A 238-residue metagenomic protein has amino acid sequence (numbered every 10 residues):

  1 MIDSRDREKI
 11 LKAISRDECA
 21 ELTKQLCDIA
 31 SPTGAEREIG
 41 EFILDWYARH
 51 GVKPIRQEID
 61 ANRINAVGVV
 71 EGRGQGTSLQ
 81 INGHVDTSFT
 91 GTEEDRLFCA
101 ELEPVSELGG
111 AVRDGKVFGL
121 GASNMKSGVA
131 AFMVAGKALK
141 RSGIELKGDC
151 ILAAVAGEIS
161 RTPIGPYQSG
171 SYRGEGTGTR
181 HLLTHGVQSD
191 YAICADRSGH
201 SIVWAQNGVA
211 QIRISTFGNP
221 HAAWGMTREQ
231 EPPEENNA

Functional and structural regions predicted by a protein language model:
I2-T92, R96-F98: N-terminal helical capping/dimerization or prosegment-like subdomains of hydrolases acting on amide or phosphate bonds
I55, L79-I81, A153, Y191-I193 (+1 more regions): Hydrophobic/aromatic beta-strand patches that form the interior of the parallel beta-sheet core in alpha/beta enzyme
V67, I151, Q211-S215: Beta-strand secondary-structure signal
G76-I151, S160-T162: Active-site metal-coordination/substrate-binding segment of hydrolases, especially metallo-dependent peptidases
V85-T87, K116, A153-R173, V187 (+1 more regions): Acidic, glycine-rich active-site loops and adjacent beta-strand->loop/helix elements that engage anionic groups
E93-E94, T162-Y167, W204-Q206: Short acidic, glycine/serine/threonine-rich loops at helix termini
R96-E101, A135, S169-G170, A210-I212 (+1 more regions): Glycine-rich, phosphate-binding/catalytic loops in enzymes
R173-A238: Midchain, well-structured core segments that form catalytic/ion-binding scaffolds
